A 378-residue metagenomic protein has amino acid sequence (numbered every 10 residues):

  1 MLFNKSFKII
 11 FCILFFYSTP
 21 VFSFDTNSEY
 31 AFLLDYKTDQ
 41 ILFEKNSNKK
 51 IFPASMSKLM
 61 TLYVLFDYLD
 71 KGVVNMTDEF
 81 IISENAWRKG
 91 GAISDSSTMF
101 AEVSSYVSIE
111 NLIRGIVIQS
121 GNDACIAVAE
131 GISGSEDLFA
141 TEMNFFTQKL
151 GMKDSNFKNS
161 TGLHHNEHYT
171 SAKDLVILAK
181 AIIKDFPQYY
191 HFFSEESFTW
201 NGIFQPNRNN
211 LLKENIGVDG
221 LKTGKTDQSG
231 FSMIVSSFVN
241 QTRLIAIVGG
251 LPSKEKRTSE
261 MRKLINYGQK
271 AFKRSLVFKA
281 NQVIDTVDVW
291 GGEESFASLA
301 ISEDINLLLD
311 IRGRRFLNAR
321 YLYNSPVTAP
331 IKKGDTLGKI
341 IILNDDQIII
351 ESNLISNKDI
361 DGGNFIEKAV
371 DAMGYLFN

Functional and structural regions predicted by a protein language model:
N4-C12: Sec-dependent signal peptide recognition, specifically the positively charged N-region followed immediately by
F7-K8, S28, I93, E136 (+4 more regions): Hydrophobic alpha-helical segments and their boundary regions
S18-P20: N-terminal signal peptide c-region/cleavage motif recognized by signal peptidases
F22-V176, K180-K184: Active-site-adjacent loops and short helices of periplasmic peptidoglycan-processing enzymes
M152-N156, H164-Y169, K173-N378: Domain-terminus/edge residues, biased toward the C-terminal soluble/receptor-binding domains of extracytoplasmic
